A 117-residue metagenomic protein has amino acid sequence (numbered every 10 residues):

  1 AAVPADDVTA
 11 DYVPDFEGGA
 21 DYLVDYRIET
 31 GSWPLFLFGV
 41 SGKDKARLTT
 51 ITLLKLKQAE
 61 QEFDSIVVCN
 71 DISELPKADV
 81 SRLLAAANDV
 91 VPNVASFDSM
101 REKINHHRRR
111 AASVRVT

Functional and structural regions predicted by a protein language model:
A1-D11: Acidic-basic catalytic patches of nuclease active cores, encompassing PD-(D/E)XK and other metal-cofactor nuclease
P4, K43-T117: Charged, structured surface patches that assemble and position nucleic-acid processing machinery
D11-E17: Short, solvent-exposed loop/turn elements at beta->coil junctions and helix N-caps that rim active or binding pockets
E17-G18, K57: A general structural signal for stabilizing positions within well-ordered secondary structure
G19-L23: A short, glycine/Asx- and small/polar-enriched loop/turn that sits immediately N-terminal to a beta-strand
R27-F36: Active-site beta-strand-loop-beta-strand hairpin of nuclease catalytic cores that positions key catalytic residues
F36-G42: Glycine-rich phosphate-binding "P-loop"
